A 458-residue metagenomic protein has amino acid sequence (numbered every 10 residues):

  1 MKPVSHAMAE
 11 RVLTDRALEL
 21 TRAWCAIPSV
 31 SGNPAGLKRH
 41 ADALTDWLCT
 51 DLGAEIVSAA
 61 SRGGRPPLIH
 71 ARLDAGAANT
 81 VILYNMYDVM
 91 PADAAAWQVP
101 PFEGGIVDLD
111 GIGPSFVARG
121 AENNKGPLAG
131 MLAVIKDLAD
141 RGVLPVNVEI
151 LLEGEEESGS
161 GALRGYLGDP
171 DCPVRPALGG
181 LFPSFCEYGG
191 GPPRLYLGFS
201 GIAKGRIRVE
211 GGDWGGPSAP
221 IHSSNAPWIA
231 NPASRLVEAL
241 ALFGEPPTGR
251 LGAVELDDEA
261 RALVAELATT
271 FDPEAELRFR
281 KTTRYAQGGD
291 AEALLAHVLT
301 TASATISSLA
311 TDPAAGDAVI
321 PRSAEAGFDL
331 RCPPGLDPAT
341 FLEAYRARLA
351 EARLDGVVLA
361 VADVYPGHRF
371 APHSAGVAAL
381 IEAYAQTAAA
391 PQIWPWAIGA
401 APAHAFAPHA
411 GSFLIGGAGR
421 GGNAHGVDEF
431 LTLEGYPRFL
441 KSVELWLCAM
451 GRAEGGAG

Functional and structural regions predicted by a protein language model:
K2-A94, S323-G327, F341-L342: N-terminal helical capping/dimerization or prosegment-like subdomains of hydrolases acting on amide or phosphate bonds
A78-L152, R438: Active-site metal-coordination/substrate-binding segment of hydrolases, especially metallo-dependent peptidases
Y87-V89, E122, L151-S160, P183-Y188 (+2 more regions): Acidic, glycine-rich active-site loops and adjacent beta-strand->loop/helix elements that engage anionic groups
P173-L336: Midchain, well-structured core segments that form catalytic/ion-binding scaffolds
R208-E210, W214-P217, L236, L309 (+3 more regions): Zn-dependent metallopeptidase/amidohydrolase metal-coordination segment
D329-P333, V358-H373, W396-I398, P402: A short beta-alpha structural unit
F341-L349: Short amphipathic alpha-helices in soluble, non-transmembrane regions that often serve as interface/regulatory elements
H368-Q386: Short, low-order "capping/linker" segments at domain edges
